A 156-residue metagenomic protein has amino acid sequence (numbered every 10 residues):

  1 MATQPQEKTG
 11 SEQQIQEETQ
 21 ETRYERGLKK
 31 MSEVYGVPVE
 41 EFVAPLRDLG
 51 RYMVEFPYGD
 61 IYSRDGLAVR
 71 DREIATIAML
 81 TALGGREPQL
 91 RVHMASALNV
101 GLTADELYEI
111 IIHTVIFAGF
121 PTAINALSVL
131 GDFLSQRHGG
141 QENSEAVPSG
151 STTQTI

Functional and structural regions predicted by a protein language model:
M1-R70, N99, N125-I156: Acidic, glycine/proline-rich low-complexity segments that act as flexible tails and inter-domain linkers
K30, P57, V92-H93, I110: A general alpha-helix detector
R51-V54, G84-L90: Short acidic alpha-helix initiation/capping motifs at coil-to-helix transition points, especially at protein N-termini
R72-L80, I110-I111: Short, structured motif recognition centered on aromatic/hydrophobic residues
T81-A82, V100, H113-F120: A short structural micro-motif
R86-Y108, T122-L134: Extended intrinsically disordered, low-complexity coil regions enriched in Ser, Thr, Gly, Ala and often Pro
